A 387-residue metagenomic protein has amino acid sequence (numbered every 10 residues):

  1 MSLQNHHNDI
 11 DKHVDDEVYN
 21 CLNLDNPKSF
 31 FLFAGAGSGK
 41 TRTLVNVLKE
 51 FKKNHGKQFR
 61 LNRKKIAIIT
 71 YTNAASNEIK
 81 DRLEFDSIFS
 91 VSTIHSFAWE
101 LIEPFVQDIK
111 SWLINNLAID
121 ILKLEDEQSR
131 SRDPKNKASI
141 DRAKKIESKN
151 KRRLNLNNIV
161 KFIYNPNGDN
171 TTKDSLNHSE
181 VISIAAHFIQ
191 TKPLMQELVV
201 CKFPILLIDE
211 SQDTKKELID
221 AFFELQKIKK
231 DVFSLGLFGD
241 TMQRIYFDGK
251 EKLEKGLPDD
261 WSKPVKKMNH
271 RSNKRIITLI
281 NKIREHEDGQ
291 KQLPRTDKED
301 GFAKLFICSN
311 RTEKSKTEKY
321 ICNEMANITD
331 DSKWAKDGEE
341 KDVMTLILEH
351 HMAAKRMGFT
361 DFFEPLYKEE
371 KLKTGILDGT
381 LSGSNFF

Functional and structural regions predicted by a protein language model:
M1-F387: The feature marks helicase ATPase cores and/or their adjacent C-terminal helical subdomains in SF1/SF2/AAA+ helicases
